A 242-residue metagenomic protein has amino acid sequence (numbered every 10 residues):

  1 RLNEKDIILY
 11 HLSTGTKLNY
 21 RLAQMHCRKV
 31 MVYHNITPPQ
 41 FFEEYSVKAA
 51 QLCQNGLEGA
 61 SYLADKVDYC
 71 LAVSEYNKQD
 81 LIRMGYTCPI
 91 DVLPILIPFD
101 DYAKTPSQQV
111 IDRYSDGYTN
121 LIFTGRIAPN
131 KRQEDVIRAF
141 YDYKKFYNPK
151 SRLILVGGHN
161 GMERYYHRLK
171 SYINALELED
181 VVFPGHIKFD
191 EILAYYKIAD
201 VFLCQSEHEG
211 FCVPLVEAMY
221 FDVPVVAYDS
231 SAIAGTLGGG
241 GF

Functional and structural regions predicted by a protein language model:
T37, A49-Y69: Membrane-proximal helix-turn-helix segments that form the acceptor-binding/catalytic region of lipid-linked
A64-P106: Donor nucleotide-sugar binding/catalytic pocket of nucleotide-sugar-dependent glycosyltransferases
L71, R113-K131, I137-F140, I154: Conserved donor-binding/catalytic core segment of Leloir-type glycosyltransferases
R152-H167, G185: Glycosyltransferase donor-sugar binding loop
Y166-D190: Nucleotide-activated donor-binding/catalytic signature segment of Leloir-type glycosyltransferases, i.e., the conserved
A194-A199: Short alpha-helical donor nucleotide-sugar binding micro-motif in glycosyltransferases
E207: Aromatic "clamp/platform" in nucleotide-sugar-dependent glycosyltransferases that forms part of the donor/acceptor
P224-A227: Short hydrophobic beta-strand element within catalytic cores of glycosyltransferases and related nucleotide-activated
